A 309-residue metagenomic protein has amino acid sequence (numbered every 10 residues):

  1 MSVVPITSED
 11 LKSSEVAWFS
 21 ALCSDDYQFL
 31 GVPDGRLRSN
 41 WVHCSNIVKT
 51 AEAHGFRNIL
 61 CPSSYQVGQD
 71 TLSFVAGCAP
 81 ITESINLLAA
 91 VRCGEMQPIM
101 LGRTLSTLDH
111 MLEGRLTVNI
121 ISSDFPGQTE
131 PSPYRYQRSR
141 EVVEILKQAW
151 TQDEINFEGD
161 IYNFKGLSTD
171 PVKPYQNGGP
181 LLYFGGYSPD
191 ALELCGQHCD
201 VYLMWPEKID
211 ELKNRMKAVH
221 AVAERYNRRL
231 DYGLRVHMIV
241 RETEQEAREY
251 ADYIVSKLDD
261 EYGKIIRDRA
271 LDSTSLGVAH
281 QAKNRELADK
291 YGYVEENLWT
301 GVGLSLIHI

Functional and structural regions predicted by a protein language model:
M1-T82, Y175-P180, Y291, T300: N-terminal beta1-alpha1-beta2 module of alpha/beta enzyme domains
S2-D25, S132-Y175, E207-I307: An alpha-helical appendage that flanks or caps ligand/catalytic pockets
V16-S20, I59-C61, L87-A90, L116-I120 (+3 more regions): Hydrophobic faces of well-ordered beta-strands that scaffold small-molecule active sites in alpha/beta enzyme cores
K49-A53, V75-E83, L105, D109-R115 (+2 more regions): Acidic (Asp/Glu)-rich catalytic clusters
G55, C78, L108, L146 (+3 more regions): Conserved, mostly hydrophobic/aromatic
P62-D70, G94-I99, K208-N214, V240: Acidic-and-aromatic substrate-binding clefts and catalytic sites of carbohydrate-active enzymes
I99-S106, E246, Y250: Catalytic cores of alpha/beta
Q148, D200-V201: Well-ordered beta-strand positions
